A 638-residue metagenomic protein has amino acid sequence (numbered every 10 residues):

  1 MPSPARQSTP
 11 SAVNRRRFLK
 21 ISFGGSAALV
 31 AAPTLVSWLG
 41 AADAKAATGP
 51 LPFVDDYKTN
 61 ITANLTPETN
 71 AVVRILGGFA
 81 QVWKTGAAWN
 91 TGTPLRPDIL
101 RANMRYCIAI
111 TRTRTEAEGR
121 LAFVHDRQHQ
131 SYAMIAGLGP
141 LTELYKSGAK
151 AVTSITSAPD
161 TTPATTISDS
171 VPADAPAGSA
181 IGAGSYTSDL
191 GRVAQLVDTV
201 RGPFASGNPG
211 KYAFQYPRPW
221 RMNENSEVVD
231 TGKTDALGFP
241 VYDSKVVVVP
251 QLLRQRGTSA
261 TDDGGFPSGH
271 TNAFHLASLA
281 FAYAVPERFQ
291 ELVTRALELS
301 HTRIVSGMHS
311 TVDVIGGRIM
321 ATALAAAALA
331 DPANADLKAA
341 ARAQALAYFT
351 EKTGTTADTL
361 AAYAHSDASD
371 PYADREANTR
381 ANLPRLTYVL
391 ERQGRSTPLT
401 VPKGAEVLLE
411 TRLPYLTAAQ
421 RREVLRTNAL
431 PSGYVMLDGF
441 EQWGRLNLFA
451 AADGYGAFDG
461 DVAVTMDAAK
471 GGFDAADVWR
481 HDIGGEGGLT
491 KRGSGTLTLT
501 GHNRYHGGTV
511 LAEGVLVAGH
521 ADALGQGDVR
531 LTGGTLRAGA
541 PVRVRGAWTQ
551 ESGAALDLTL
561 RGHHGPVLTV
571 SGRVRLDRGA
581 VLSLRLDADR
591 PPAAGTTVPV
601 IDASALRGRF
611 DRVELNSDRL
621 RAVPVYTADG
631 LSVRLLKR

Functional and structural regions predicted by a protein language model:
M1-A41: N-terminal secretory signal peptides
A42-A46: Ser/Thr/Pro/Gly-rich low-complexity linker/stalk segments immediately outside membranes or between
A47-V305, P384-D453: Hydrophobic alpha-helical bundle signature of multipass membrane enzymes
G264-S268, M308-G316, F440, R504-G507: A glycine-rich, coil/turn loop motif that links secondary-structure elements
H270-F274, V305-N334: Alpha-helical transmembrane segments that form the membrane-embedded catalytic/substrate-binding core of multi-pass
P332, A339-S396, S432-V478, L584-R638: Extracellular/surface-exposed low-complexity segments
G456-Q526: Extracellular repeat-rich scaffold modules on cell surfaces
L489, A518-T596: Extracellular beta-strand/loop-rich repeat segments of large surface/secreted proteins
